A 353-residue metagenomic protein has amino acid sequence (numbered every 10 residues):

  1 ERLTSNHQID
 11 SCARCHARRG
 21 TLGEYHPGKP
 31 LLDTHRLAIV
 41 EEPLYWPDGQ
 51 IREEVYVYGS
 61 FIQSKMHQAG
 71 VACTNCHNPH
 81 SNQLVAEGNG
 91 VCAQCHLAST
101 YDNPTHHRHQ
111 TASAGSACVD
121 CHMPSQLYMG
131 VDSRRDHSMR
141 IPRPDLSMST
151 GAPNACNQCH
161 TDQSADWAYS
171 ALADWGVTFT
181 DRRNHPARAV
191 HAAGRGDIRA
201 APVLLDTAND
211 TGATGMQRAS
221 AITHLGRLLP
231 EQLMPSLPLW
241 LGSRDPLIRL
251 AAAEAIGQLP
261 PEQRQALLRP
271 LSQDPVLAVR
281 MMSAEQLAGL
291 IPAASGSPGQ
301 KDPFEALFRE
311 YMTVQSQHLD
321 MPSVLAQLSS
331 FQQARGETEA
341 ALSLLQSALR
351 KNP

Functional and structural regions predicted by a protein language model:
E1-G215, A219, P275: Primarily the internal scaffold of c-type cytochrome electron-transfer domains, especially repeated/multiheme c-type
H185-G196, M216-P230, L239, L247-P261 (+3 more regions): Structural detector for internal amphipathic alpha-helices that build alpha-solenoid repeat scaffolds
I198-N209, P230-G242, P260-S272, A293-M312 (+1 more regions): Amphipathic alpha-helical scaffolding segments comprising HEAT/armadillo-like alpha-solenoid repeats
G212-T214, R244-P246, P275-V276, M321: Short inter-helical turns and helix N-cap capping residues of alpha-solenoid HEAT/ARM repeat scaffolds
L228, S243-R244, L259, D274 (+2 more regions): Structural marker of alpha-solenoid helical repeat scaffolds
V314, S347-A348: Canonical positions in the second alpha-helix
